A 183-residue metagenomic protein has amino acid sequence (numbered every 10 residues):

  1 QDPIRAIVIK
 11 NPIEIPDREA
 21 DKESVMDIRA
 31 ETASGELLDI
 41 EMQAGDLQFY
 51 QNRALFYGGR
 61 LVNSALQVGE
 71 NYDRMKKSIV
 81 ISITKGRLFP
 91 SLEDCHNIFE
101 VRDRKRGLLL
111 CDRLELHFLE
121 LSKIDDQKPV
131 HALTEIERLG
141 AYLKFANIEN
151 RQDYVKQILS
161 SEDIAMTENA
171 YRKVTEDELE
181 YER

Functional and structural regions predicted by a protein language model:
Q1-R183: Elongated, amphipathic alpha-helical interaction scaffolds
